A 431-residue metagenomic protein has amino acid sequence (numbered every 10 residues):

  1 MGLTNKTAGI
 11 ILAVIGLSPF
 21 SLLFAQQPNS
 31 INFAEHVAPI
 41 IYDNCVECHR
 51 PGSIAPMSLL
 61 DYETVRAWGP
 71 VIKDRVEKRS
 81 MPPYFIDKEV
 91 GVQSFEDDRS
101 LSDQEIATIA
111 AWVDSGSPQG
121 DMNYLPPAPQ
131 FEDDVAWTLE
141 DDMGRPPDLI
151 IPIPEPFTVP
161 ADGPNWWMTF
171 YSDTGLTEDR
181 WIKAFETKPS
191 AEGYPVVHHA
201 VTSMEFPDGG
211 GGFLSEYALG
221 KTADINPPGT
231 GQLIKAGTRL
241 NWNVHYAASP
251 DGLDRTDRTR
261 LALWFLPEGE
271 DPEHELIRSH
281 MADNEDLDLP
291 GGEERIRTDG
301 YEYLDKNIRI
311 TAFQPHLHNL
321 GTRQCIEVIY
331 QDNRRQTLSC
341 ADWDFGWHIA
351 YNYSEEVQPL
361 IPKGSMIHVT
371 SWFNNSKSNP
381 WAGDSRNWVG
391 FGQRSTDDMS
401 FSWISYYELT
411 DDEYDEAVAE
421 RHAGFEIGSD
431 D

Functional and structural regions predicted by a protein language model:
M1-I11: Bacterial N-terminal signal peptides that target proteins for export
N5, D87, G91, S215-E216 (+1 more regions): Short alpha-helical "patches" and their helix-cap loops
A8-G9, N29, T64, K73 (+5 more regions): Generic detector of ordered secondary-structure context
G9-S21: Bacterial N-terminal signal peptides
I11-L12, N32, E140, D283: Residue-level detector of alpha-helical transmembrane segments in integral membrane proteins
L23-S172, S190-A191, H198, G237-N243: Aromatic- and Gly/Pro-enriched helix-to-coil junctions and flexible linker segments
A136-D412, H422-D431: His-enriched metal-coordination microenvironments in redox/metal-binding proteins
